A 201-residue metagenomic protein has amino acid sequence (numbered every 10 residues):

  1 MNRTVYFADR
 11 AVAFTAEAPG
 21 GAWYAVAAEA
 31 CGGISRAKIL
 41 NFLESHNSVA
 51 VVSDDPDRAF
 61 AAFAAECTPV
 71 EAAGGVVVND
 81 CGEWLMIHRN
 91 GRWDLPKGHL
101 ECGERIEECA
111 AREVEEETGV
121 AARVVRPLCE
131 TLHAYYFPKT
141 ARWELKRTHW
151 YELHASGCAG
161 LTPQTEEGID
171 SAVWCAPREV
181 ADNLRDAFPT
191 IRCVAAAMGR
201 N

Functional and structural regions predicted by a protein language model:
N2, A72, K146-W150: Short hydrophobic/aromatic beta-strand or adjacent loop that forms the aromatic wall/cage of a ligand/substrate-binding
V5-F7, A16-Y24, A28, A159-N201: Nudix hydrolase/Nudix homology domain
F7, N79, H88, F137-P138: Acidic surface patches and DE-rich sequence motifs
W23-V26, V78-E116: Conserved Nudix-box catalytic region and its N-terminal flanking loop in Nudix hydrolases and closely related
G33-G74: Acidic, metal-coordinating catalytic segment for phosphate/diphosphate chemistry, firing primarily on the Nudix
G74, E83, S171: Conserved beta-strand and immediately adjacent loop positions that scaffold enzyme active sites
V77-D80, L153-A155: Active-site beta-strand termini and strand-to-loop segments that position acidic
L100-F188: Unchanged
